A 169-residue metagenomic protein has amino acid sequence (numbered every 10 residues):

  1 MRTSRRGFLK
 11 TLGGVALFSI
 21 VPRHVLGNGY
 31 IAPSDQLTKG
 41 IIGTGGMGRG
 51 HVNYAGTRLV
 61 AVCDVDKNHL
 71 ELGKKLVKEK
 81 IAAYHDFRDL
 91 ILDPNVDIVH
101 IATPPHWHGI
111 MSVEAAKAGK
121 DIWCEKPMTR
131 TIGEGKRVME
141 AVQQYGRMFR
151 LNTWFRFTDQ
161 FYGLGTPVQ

Functional and structural regions predicted by a protein language model:
M1-V15: N-terminal secretory signal peptides and thylakoid transit peptides that target proteins across membranes
L12-K78: N-terminal Rossmann-like dinucleotide-binding module
I81-D86: Conserved SAM-binding strand-loop segment of SAM-dependent methyltransferases
F87-I91: Short hydrophobic/charged patches on amphipathic alpha-helices used for structural packing and interfaces
V99-H100: N-terminal Rossmann-like NAD(P) cofactor-binding module of classical short-chain dehydrogenase/reductase
P104-P105, G109-F157: Beta-strand-loop-alpha-helix segment that lines the small-molecule cofactor/substrate pocket of alpha/beta enzymes
F157-Q169: Oxidoreductase and adenylate-handling cofactor-binding alpha/beta cores
